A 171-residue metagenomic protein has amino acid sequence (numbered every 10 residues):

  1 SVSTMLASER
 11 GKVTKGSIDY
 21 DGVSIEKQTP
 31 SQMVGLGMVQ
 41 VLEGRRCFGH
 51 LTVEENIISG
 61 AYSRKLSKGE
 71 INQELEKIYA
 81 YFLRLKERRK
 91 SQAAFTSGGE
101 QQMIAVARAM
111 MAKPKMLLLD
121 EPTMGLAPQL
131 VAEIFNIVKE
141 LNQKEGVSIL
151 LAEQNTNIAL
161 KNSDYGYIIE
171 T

Functional and structural regions predicted by a protein language model:
L6-R10, Q28-P30, V53-E70, Y81-L83: ABC-type ATPase nucleotide-binding domains, specifically the catalytic core motifs of the NBD
V13-V23, L36, E70-L75: Conserved ABC transporter NBD signature motif
L51, T96, A109-M110: ABC ATPase signature
Q92-T96, E100: Conserved ABC ATPase signature
M111-K115: A short, proline-enriched helix->beta-strand linker immediately N-terminal to the Walker B motif in ABC-type P-loop
L117-E121: Catalytic Walker B motif of ABC-type/P-loop ATPase nucleotide-binding domains
A132-G146: Helical segment within the ABC ATPase nucleotide-binding domain
K161-I168: Conserved catalytic segment of ABC-fold P-loop ATPases
